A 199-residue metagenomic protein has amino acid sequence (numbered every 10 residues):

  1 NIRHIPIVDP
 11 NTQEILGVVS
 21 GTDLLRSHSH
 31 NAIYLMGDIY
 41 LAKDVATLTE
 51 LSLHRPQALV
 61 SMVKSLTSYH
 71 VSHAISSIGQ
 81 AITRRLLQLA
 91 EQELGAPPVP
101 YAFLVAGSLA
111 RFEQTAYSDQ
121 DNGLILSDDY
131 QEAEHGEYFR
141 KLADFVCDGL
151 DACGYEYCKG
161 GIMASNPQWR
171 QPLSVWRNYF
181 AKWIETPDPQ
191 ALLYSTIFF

Functional and structural regions predicted by a protein language model:
N1-I15, G21-L25: Helix-loop-beta junctions that constitute the ligand-sensing/allosteric loops of cytosolic regulatory sensor domains
P6-D9, V19, L126, K159-G161: Glycine-rich, histidine-containing beta strand-loop boundary motifs that form or position
E14, R26, N31, F112-E113: A broad, structure-centric signal for solvent-exposed, well-ordered loop/edge residues that line or flank functional
I15-V19, R170-L173: Short secondary-structure transition/capping segments
G21-D38: A short, polar/charged loop-to-alpha-helix boundary motif
Y34-F199: A nucleotide- and high-energy phosphate-metabolite-utilizing enzyme signature
